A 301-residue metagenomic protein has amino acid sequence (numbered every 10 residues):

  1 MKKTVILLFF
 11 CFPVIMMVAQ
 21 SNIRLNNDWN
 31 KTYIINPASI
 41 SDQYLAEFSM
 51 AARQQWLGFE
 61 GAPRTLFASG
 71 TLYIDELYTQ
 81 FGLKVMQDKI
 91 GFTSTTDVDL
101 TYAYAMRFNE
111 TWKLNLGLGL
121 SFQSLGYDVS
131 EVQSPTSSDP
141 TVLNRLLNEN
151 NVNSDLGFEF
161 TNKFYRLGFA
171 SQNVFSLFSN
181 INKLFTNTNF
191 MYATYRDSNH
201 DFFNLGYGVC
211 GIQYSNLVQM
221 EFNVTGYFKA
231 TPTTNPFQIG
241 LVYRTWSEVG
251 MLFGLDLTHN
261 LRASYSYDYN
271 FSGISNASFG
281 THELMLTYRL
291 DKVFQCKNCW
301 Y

Functional and structural regions predicted by a protein language model:
M1-T4, F108-E110: Positively charged n-region of N-terminal signal peptides that target proteins for export
K2-I6, S21-N22: Short, basic/polar N-terminal leader/transit segment immediately after the initiator methionine
T4-I15: Sec-dependent N-terminal signal peptides
Q20-Y301: Subset of outer-membrane beta-barrel
